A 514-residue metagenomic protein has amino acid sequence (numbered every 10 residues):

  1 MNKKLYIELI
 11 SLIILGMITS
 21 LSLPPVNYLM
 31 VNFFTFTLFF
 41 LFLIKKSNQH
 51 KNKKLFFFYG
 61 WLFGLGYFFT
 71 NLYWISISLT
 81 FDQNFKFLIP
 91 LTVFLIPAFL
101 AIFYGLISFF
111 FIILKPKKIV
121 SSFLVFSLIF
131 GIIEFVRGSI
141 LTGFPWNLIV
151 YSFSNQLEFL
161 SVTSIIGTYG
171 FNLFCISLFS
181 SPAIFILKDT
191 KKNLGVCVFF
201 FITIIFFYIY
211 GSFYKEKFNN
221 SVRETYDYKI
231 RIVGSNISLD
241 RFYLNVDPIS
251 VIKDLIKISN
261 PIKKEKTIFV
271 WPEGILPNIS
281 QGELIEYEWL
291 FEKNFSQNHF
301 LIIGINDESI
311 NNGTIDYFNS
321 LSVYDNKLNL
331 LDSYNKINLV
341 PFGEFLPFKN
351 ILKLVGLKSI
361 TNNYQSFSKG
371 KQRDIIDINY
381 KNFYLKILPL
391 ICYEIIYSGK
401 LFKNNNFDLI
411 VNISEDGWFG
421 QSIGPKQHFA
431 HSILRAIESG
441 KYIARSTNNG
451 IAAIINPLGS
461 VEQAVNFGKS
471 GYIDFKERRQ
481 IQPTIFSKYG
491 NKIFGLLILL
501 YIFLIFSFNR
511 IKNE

Functional and structural regions predicted by a protein language model:
N2-F218, Q421-S422, S432-R435, T447-A452 (+2 more regions): Membrane-embedded alpha-helical bundles of multi-pass enzymes that act on lipidic or dolichyl-linked glycan substrates
F213, K217-Y489: Soluble catalytic domains of enzymes that build or remodel membrane lipids, polysaccharides, and related
